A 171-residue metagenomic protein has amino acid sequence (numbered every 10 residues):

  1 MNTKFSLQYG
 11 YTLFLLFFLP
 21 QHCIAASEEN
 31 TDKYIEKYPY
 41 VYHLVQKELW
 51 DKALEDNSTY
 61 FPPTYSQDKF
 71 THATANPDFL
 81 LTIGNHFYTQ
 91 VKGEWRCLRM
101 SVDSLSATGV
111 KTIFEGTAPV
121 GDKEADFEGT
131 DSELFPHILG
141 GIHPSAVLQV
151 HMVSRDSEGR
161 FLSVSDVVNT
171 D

Functional and structural regions predicted by a protein language model:
N2-Y11: Bacterial N-terminal signal peptides that target proteins for export
G10, C23-I24, T74: Compositionally biased, intrinsically disordered low-complexity segments enriched in polar/proline residues
Y11-P20: Bacterial N-terminal signal peptides
P20-E29: Bacterial Sec-dependent signal peptides at the C-terminal "C-region" and cleavage site
E28-D171: Conserved, structured core segments of small domains
